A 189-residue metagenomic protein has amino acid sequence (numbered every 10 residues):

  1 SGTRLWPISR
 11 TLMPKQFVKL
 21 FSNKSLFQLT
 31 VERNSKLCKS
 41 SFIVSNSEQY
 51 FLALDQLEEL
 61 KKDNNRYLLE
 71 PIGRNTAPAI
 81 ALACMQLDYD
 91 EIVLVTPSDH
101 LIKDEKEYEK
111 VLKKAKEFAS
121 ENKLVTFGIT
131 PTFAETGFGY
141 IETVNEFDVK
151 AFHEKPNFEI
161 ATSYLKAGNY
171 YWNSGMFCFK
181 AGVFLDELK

Functional and structural regions predicted by a protein language model:
S1-G2, E48, S98-L101, T132 (+1 more regions): Short glycine-rich anion-binding loops that position phosphate/pyrophosphate groups of nucleotides and phosphorylated
S1-R10: N-terminal nucleotide-binding beta1-loop-alpha1 segment
L5, F17, F27, I141 (+1 more regions): Short clusters of hydrophobic/aromatic residues that line enzyme substrate/ligand-binding pockets
P7, K19-V95, L101-K103: Conserved N-terminal catalytic core of the sugar/cofactor nucleotidyltransferase
L12-V18: Short alpha-helical oligomerization interface
P14, C38, N64, D90 (+2 more regions): A generic structural signal for alpha->beta connector loops
P14, N23, Y50, Y108-K113: Amphipathic alpha-helical segments in well-structured domains
D104-K189: Conserved core of the sugar-phosphate nucleotidyltransferase
